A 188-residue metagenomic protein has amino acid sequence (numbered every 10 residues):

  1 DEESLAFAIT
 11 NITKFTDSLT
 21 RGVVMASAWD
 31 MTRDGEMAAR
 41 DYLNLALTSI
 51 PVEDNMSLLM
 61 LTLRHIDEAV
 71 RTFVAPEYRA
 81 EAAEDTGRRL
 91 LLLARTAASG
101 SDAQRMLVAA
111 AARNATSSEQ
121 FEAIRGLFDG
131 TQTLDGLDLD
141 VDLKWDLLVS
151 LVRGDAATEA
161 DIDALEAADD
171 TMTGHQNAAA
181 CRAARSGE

Functional and structural regions predicted by a protein language model:
D1-E188: Long, ordered, helix-rich scaffold segments
